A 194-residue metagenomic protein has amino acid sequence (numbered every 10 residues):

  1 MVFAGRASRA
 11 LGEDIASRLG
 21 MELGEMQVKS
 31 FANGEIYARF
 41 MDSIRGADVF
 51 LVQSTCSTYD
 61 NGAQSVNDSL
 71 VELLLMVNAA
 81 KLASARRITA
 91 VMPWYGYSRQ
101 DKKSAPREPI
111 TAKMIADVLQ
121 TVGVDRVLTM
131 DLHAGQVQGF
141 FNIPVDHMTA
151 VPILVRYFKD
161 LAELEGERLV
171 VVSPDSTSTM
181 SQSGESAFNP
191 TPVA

Functional and structural regions predicted by a protein language model:
M1-A194: PRPP-associated nucleotide enzymes
